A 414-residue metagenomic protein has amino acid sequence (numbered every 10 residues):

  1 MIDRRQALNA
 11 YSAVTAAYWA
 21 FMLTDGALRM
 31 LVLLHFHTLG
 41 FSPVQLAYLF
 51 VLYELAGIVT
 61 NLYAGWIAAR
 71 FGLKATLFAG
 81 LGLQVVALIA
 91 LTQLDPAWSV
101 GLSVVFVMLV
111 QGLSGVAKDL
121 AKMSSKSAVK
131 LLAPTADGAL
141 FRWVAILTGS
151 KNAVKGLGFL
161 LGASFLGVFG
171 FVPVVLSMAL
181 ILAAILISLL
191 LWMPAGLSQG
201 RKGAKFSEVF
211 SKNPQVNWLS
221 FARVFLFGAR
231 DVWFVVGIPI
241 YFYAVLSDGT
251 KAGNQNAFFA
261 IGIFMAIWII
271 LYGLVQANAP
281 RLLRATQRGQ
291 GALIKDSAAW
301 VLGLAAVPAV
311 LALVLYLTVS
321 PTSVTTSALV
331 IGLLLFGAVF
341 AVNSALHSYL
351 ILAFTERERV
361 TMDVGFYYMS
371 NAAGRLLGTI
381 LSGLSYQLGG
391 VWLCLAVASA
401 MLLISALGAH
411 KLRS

Functional and structural regions predicted by a protein language model:
R4-L55, N217-M265: Helix-loop boundary and gating motifs at the non-cytosolic
W19, A87, V100-A121, T325-V342: Hydrophobic core of transmembrane alpha-helices in multi-pass small-molecule transporters, especially MFS/SLC-type
Y48-W66, I263-A279: Central cavity-lining transmembrane alpha-helices of secondary-active solute carriers, predominantly the Major
V59-P96: Conserved MFS/SLC helix-loop-helix module at the cytosolic interface between two early adjacent transmembrane helices
G82-V100, L302-T322: C-terminal ends and interior cores of transmembrane alpha-helices in multi-pass membrane transporters/permeases
V110-K151: Cytoplasmic helix-loop-helix junction between adjacent transmembrane helices in 12-TM secondary transporters
P173-L191, L393-K411: Symmetry-related core transmembrane helices of the 12-TM Major Facilitator Superfamily/SLC fold
T355-Q387: A late C-terminal transmembrane helix in Major Facilitator Superfamily
